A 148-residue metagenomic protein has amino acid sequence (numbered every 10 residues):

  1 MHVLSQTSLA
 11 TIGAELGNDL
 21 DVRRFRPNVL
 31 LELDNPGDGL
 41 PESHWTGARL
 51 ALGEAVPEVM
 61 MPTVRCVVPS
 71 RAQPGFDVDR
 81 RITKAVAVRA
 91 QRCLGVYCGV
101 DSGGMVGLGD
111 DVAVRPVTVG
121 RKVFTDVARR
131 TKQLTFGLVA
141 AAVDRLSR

Functional and structural regions predicted by a protein language model:
M1-R148: Metal-cofactor-dependent catalytic cores
